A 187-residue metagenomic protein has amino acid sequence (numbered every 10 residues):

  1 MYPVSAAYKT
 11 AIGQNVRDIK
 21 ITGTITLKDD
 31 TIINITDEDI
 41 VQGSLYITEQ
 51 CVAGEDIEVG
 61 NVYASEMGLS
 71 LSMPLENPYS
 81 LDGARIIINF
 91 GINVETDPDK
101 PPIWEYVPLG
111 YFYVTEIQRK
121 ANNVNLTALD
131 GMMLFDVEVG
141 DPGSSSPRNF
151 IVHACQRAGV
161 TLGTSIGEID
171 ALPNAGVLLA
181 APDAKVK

Functional and structural regions predicted by a protein language model:
M1-D82, N122, T127-F135, D141-G143: Juxtamembrane "anchor/assembly" segments of surface/extracellular structural proteins
Y8, I12, I25, F90-V94 (+1 more regions): Hydrophobic, Leu/Ile/Phe/Ala-enriched alpha-helical segments that form helix-helix packing faces
D18-T22, R85-G91, Y111: Ordered hydrophobic segments in well-structured contexts
P78-P98: Short coil-to-beta transition motif at edge beta-strands of beta-rich domains
D97-V107: Beta-sandwich strand segments
P101-I103, Q118-K187: Charged- and aromatic-enriched interaction segments used to assemble and dock large macromolecular complexes
V107-Q118: Short beta-strand-centered aromatic/proline hotspots
